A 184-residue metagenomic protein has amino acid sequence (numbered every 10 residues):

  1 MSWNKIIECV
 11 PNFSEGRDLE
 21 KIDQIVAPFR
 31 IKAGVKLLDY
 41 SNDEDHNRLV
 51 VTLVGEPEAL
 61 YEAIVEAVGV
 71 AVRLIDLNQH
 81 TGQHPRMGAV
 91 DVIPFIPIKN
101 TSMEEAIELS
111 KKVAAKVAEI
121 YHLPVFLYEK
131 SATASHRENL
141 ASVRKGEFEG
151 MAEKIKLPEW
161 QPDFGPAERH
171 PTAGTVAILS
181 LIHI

Functional and structural regions predicted by a protein language model:
S2, I25-V50: N-terminal glycine-rich anion-binding loops that anchor highly charged ligand groups
S2-V26: N-terminal amphipathic/basic leader segments beginning at the initiator methionine
F13-R17, V54-L60, I96-M103: A generic structural motif
D39-E56, Q83-I98: Short, charge-patterned binding micro-sites
E62-S131: A generic, well-ordered mixed alpha/beta core segment in the N-terminal half of proteins
P94-E104, E108, S135-A152: Short, low-order "capping/linker" segments at domain edges
G146-F164: Acidic, His- and aromatic-enriched active-site or binding-groove loops in soluble protein domains that engage sugars
I182-I184: Conserved small/polar residues in nucleotide/adenosyl-binding loops
